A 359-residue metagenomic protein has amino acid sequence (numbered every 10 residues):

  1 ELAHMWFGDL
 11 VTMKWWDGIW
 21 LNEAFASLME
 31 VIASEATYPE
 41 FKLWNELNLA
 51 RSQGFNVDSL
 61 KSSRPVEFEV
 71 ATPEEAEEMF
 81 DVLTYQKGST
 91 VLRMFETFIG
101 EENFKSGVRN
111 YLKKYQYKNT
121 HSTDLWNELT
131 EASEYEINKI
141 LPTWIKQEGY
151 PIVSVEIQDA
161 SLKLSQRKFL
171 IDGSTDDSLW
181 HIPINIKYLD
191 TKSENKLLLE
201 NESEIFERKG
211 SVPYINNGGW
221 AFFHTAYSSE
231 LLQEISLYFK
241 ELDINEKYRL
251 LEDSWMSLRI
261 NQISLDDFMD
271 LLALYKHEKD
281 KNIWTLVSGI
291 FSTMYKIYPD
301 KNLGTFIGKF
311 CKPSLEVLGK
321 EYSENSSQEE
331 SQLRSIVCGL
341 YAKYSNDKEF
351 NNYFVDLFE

Functional and structural regions predicted by a protein language model:
E1-N48, V337: Zinc-dependent metallopeptidase catalytic helix centered on the HExxH motif and its immediate flanking segment
A3, F41, F55-V57, V66-P73 (+4 more regions): Non-catalytic accessory/interaction domains
M13-W16, A26-L28, A36, E74 (+3 more regions): Flexible loop/turn segments at secondary-structure boundaries
L21-A24, A50, S59-K61, Q86-K87 (+1 more regions): Short, solvent-exposed loop/turn segments at the edges of secondary structure
N48-L49, V108-Y111: Short linear capping/connector segments at secondary-structure termini
